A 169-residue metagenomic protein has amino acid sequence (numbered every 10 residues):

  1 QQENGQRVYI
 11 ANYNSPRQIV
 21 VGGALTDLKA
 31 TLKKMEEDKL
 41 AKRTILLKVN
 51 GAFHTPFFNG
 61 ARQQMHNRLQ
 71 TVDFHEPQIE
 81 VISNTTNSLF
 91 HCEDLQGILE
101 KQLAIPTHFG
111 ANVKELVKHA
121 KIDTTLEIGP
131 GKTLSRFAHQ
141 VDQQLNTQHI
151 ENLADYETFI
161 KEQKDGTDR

Functional and structural regions predicted by a protein language model:
Q1-Q2, L28-K39: Short amphipathic alpha-helices in soluble, non-transmembrane regions that often serve as interface/regulatory elements
Q1-V8, D73-F74: Short secondary-structure junctions
Y9-N14: Short beta-strand
R17-I19, K121-T125, N146: Short active-site oxyanion
V21-L25: Short beta-strand-to-loop capping motifs
A41-I128, K132-R136, E157, G166: Acyltransferase
D142-Q143: Expand to "…catalyze enediolate/carbanion chemistry for C-C bond making/breaking, isomerization, decarboxylation
N146-D168: Short, flexible loop segments at boundaries between secondary-structure elements
